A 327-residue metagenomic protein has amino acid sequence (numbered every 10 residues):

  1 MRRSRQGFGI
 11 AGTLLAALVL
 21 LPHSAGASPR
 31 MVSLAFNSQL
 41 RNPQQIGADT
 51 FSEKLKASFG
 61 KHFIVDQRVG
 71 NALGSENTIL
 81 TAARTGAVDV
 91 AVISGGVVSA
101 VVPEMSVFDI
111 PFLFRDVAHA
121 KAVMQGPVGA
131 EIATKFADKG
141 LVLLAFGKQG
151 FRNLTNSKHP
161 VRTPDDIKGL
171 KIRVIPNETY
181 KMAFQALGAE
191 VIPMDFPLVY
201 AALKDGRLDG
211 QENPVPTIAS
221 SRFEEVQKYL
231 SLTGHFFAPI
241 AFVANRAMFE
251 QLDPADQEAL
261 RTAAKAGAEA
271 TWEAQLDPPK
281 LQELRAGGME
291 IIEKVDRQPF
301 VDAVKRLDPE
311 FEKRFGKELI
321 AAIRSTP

Functional and structural regions predicted by a protein language model:
M1-T13: Bacterial N-terminal signal peptides that target proteins for export
A11-P22: Bacterial N-terminal signal peptides
G12, S28-H119, P127-V128, T134-P327: N-terminal secretory/targeting leader peptides
H23-A27: Signal peptide processing junction and immediate N-terminal pro/mature segment of secreted/exported proteins
